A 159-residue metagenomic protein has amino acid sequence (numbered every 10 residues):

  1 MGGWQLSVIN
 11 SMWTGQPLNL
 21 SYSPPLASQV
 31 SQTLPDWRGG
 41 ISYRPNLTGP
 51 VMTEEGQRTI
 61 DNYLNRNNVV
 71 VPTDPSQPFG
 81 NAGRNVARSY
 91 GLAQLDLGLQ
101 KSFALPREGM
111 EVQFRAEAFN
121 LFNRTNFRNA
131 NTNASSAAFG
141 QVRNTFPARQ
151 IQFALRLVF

Functional and structural regions predicted by a protein language model:
M1-F159: Short, solvent-exposed micro-motifs at the edges of structured domains
